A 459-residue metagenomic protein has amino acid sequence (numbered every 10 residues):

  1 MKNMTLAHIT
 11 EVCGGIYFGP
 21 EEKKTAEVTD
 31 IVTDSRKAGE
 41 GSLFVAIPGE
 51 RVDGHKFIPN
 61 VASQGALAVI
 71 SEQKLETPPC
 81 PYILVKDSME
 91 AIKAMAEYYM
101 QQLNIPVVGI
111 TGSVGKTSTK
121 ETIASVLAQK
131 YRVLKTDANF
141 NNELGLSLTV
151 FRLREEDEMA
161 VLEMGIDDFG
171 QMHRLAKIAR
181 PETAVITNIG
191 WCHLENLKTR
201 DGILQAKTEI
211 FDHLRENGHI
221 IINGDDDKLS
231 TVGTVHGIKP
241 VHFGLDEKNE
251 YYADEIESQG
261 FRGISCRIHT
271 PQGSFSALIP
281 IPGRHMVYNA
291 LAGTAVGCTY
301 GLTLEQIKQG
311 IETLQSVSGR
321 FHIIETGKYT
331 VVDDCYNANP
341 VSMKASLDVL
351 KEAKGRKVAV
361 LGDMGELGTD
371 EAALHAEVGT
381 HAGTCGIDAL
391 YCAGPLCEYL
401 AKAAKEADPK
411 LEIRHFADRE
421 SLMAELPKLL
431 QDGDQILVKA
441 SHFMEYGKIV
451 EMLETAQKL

Functional and structural regions predicted by a protein language model:
M1-A94, T380-H381, C385-P395, Y399: N-terminal leader/targeting and accessory segments in enzymes
I9, S42, V61, M95 (+14 more regions): Residue-level signal for inorganic ion chemistry
T10-E11, A91-H219, K228-H236, K428 (+1 more regions): Phosphate-binding loop of NTP-binding sites
V12-C13, S71, L75-P79, V185-V331 (+4 more regions): Acidic, Mg2+-coordinating active-site environments of NTP-dependent enzymes
R51, V317, C335, N339-D408 (+1 more regions): Active-site beta-alpha connecting loops in nucleotide-dependent enzymes
I83-D87, E412-L422: Short acidic-hydrophobic, aromatic-tinged amphipathic segments that line or gate anion-handling sites
I110, S318-R320, F443-I449: ATP-dependent carboxylate/acyl-activation modules
G433-E454: Peripheral docking tails and interdomain loops at the edges of cofactor- or intermediate-handling domains
